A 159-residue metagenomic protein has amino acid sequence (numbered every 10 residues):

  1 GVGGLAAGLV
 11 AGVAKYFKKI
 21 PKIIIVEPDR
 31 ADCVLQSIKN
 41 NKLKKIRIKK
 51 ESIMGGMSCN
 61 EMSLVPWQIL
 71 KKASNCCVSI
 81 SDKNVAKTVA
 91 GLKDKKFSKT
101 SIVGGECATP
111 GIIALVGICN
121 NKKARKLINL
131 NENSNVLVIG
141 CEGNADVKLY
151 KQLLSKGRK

Functional and structural regions predicted by a protein language model:
G1-K72, K122-K159: Glycine-rich phosphate/pyrophosphate-binding loop at beta-loop-alpha junctions
M62-N131: Active-site-adjacent helical/loop segments in soluble small-molecule enzymes
